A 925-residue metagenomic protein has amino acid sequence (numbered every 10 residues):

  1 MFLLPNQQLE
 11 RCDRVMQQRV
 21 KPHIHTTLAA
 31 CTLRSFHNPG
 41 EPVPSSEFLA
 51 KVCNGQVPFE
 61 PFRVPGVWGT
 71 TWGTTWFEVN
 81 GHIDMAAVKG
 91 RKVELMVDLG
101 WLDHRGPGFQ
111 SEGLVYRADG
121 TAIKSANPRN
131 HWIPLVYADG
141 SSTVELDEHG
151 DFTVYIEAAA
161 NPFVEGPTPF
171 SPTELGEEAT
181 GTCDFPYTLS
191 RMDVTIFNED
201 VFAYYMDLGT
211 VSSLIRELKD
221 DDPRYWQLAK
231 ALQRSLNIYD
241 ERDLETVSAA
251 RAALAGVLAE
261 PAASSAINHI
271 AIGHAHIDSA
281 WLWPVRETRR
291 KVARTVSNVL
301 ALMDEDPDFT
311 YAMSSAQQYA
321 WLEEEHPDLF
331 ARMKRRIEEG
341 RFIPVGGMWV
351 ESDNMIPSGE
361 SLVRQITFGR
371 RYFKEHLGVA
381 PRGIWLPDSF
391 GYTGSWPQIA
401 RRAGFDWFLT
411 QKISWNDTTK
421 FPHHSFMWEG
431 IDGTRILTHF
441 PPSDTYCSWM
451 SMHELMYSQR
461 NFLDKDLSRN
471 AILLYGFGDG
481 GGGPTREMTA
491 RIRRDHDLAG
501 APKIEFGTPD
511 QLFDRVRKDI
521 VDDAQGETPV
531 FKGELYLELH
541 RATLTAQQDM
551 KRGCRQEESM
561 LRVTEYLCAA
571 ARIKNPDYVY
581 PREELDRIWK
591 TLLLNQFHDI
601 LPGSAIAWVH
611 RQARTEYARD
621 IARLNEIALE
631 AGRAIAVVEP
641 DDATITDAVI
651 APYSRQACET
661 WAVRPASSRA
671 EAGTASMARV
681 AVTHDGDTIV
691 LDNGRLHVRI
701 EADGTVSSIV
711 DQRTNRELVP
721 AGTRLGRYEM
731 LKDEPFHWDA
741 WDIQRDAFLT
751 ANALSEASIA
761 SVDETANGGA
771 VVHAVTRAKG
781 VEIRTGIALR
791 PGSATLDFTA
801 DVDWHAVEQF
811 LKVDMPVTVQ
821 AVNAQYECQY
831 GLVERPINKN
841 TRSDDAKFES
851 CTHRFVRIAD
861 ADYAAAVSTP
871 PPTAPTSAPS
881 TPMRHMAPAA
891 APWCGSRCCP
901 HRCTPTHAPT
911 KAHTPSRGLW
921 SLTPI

Functional and structural regions predicted by a protein language model:
M1-L33, H37-P162, P167-P172, T182 (+10 more regions): Alpha-mannosidase-like glycoside hydrolase catalytic domains involved in N-glycan trimming, generalizing to other
F2-Q17, T32, V79-M85, E94-I356 (+5 more regions): N-terminal catalytic cores of secreted or lumenal carbohydrate-active enzymes
D139-E245, S264, N268, H276-I277 (+2 more regions): Active-site and substrate-binding clefts of carbohydrate-active enzymes
F309, D328-G347, P397-F421, M427-L437: Acidic, His- and aromatic-enriched active-site or binding-groove loops in soluble protein domains that engage sugars
N354-Y372, P442-L463, D742, D746: Alpha-helical scaffold elements lining the catalytic groove of polysaccharide deacetylases
L362-S395, I399-R402, S458-I472: CE4/NodB-like, metal-dependent polysaccharide N-deacetylase domain that modifies extracellular/periplasmic N-acetylated
L377-P422, G482-M488: Catalytic domains of cell-wall/extracellular-matrix polysaccharide-remodeling enzymes, centered on de-N-acetylation
W396-R402, W415, H424-S425, F440 (+8 more regions): C-terminal (or distal) subdomains of carbohydrate-active enzymes
